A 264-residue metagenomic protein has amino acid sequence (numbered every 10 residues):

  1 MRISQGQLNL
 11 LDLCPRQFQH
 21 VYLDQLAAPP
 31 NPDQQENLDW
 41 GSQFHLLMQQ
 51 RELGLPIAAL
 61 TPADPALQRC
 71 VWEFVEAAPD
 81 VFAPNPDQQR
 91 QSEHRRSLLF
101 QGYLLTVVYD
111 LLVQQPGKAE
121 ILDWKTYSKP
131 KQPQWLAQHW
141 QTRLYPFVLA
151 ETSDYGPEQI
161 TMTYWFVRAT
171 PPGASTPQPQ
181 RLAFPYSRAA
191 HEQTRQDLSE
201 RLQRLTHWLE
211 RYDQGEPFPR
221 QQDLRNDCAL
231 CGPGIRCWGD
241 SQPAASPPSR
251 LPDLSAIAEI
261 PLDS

Functional and structural regions predicted by a protein language model:
M1-Q114: Metal-dependent nuclease catalytic cores that hydrolyze phosphodiester bonds in DNA/RNA, characterized by
R2-I3, A150-S264: Metal-dependent nuclease catalytic regions and adjoining charged, substrate-binding loops involved in nucleic-acid end
F18-N31, I121-Y127, L205-D213: Short amphipathic alpha-helical segments and their helix-coil junctions
L26, Q50, S128-P130, R168-T170 (+1 more regions): Short loop/turn segments at secondary-structure transitions that flank enzyme active sites
P30-Q34, L38, K131-L136, Q221: Short, charged/polar micro-motifs that form catalytic or ligand-binding hotspots
Q43-L46, E73, A77, L144 (+3 more regions): Long, highly charged amphipathic alpha-helices
H94-E200: Mg2+/Mn2+-dependent nuclease catalytic core
